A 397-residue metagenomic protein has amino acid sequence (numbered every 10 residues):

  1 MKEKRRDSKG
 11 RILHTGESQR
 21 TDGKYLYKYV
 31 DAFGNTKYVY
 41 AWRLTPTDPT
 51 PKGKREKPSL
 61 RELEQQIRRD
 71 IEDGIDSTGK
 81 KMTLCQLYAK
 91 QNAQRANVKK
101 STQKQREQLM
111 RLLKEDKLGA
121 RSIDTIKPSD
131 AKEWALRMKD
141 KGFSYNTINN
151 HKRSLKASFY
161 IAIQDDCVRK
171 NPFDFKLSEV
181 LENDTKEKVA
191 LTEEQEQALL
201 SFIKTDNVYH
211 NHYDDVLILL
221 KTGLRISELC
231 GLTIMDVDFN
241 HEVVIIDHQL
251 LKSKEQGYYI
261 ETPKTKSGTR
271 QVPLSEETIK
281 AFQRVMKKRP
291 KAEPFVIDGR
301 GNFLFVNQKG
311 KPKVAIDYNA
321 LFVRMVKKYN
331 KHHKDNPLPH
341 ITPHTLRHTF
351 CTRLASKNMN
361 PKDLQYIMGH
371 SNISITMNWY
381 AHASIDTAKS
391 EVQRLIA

Functional and structural regions predicted by a protein language model:
M1-L44, H248: Short, Arg/Lys-rich segments that mark the N-terminal edge of DNA/RNA- and chromatin-recognition modules
I12, N35-V39, P46-K52, T83-R111 (+1 more regions): Short, aromatic/basic-rich helix-turn unit that serves as a nucleic-acid recognition element
R69-I75, Q86-G142, S158-I161: Basic/aromatic-enriched alpha-helical hairpins
Y145, S201-H212, V272, K288-F303 (+3 more regions): Short, basic (Lys/Arg/His-rich) helix/loop patches that form interaction surfaces in the mid-to-C-terminal regions
N149, Q164, V168-I226, C230-L232 (+4 more regions): Basic, Lys/Arg- and aromatic-enriched nucleic-acid-binding interface segment
A190, L250, T349, M368-Q393: Catalytic-site neighborhood detector that most strongly recognizes the C-terminal catalytic loop/helix of tyrosine
L199, E255-I260, K357, N378 (+1 more regions): DNA/chromatin major-groove-contacting recognition/catalytic segments
L232-P290: Conserved tyrosine-mediated DNA breakage-rejoining catalytic core shared by Y-recombinases
